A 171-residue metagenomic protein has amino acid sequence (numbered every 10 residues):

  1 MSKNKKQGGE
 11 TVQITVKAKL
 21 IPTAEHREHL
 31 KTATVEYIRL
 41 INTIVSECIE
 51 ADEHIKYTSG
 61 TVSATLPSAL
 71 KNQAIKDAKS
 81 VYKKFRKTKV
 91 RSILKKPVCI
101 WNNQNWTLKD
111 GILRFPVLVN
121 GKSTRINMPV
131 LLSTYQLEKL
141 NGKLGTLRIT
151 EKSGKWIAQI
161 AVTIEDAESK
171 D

Functional and structural regions predicted by a protein language model:
M1-D171: Nucleic-acid substrate recognition interfaces
